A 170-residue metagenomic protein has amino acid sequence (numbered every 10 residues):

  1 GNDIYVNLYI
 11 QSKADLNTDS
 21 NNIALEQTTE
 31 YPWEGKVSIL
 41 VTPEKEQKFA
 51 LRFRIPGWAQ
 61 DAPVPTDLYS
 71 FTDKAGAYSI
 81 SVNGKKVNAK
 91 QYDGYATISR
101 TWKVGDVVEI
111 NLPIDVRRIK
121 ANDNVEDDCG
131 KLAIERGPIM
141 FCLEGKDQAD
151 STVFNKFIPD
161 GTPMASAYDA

Functional and structural regions predicted by a protein language model:
G1-T42, Q60-V82, Q91, Y95 (+2 more regions): C-terminal beta-rich recognition modules with glycine/proline-rich loops and embedded aromatic residues
E44-L51: Extended extracellular/luminal ectodomain segments enriched in beta-structured repeat modules
R54-W58: Short acidic, flexible loop segments centered on an aromatic residue
